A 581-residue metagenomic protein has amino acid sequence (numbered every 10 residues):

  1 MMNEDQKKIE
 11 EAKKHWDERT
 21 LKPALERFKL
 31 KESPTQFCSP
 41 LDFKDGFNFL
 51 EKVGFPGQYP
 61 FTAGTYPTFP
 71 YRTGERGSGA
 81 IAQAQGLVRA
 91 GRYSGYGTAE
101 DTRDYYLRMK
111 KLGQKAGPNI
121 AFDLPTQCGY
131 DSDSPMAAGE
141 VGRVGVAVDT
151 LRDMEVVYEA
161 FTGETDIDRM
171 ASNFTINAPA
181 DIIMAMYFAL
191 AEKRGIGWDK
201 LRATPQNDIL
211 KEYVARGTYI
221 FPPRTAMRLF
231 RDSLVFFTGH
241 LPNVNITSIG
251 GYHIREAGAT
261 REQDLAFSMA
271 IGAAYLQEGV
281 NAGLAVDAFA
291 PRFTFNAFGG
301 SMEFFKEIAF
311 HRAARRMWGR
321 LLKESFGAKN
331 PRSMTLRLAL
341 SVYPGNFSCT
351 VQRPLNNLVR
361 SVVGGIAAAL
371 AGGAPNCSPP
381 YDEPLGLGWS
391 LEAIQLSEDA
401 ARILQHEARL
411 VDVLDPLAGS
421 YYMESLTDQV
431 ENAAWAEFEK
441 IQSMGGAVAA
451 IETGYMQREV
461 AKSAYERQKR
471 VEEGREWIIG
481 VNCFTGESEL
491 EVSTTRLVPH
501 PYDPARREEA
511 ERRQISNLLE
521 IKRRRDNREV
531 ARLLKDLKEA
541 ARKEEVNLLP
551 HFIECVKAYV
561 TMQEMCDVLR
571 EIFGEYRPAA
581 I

Functional and structural regions predicted by a protein language model:
M1-R152, E159-D166, A191-R194, A436-S443 (+2 more regions): Acidic/polar, glycine-rich intrinsically disordered N-terminal extensions of enzymes
M2, R108-A116, F161-M170, L190-L201 (+10 more regions): Secondary-structure transition/capping motifs at alpha-helix termini and the adjoining loop/turn into the next element
M2-N3, K8-P56, E262-V286, A290-N356 (+1 more regions): Gly/Pro-rich turn-and-neighbor structural signature
Q36, D123-P125, A178, P205-L210 (+10 more regions): A glycine-rich phosphate-binding loop feature that marks nucleotide/adenosyl-phosphate handling sites
K115, P135-N281, E307-L321, P354-V362: Active-site cavity-forming subdomains of large catalytic enzyme subunits
G139-R143, Y213-F221, I254-A259, A297-K306 (+4 more regions): Short beta-alpha connecting loops at secondary-structure transitions that line or flank enzyme active sites
D208-K211, A226-L284, V359-F438: Mobile "lid/hinge" segments at catalytic clefts and subdomain interfaces of large enzymes
G258-A266, S301-A313, V342-L358, L387-S397 (+5 more regions): Short glycine/threonine-rich loop-to-helix capping motif typified by GTGT followed within a few residues by an Asp-Pro
